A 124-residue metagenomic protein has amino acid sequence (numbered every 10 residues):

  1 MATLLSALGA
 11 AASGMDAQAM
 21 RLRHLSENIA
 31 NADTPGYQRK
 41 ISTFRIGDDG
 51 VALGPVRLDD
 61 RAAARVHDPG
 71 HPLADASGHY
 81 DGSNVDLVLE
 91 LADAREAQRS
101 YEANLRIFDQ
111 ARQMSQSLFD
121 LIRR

Functional and structural regions predicted by a protein language model:
M1-R124: Amphipathic alpha-helical polymerization modules
